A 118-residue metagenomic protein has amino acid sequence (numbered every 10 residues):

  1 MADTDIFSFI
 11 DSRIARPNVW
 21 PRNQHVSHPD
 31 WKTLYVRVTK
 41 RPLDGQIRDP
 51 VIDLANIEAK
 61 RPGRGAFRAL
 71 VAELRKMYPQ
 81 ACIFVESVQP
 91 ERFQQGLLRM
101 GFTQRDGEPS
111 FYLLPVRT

Functional and structural regions predicted by a protein language model:
M1-R64, A69-T118: Non-catalytic substrate-recognition and accessory regions of acyl/acetyltransferase enzymes
